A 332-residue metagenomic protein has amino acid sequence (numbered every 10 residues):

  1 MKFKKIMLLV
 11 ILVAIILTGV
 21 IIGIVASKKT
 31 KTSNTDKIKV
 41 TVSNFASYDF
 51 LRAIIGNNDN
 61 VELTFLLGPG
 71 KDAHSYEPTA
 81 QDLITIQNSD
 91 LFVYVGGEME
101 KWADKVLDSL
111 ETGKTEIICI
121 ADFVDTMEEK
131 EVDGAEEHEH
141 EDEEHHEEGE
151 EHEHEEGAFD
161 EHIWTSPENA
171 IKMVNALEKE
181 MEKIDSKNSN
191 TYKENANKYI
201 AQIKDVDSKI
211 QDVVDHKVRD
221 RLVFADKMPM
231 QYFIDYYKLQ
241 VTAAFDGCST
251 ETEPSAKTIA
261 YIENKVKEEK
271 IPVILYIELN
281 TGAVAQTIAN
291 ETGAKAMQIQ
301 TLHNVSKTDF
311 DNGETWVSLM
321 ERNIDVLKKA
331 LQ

Functional and structural regions predicted by a protein language model:
K2-Q332: Extracytoplasmic metal-acquisition and chelation regions
